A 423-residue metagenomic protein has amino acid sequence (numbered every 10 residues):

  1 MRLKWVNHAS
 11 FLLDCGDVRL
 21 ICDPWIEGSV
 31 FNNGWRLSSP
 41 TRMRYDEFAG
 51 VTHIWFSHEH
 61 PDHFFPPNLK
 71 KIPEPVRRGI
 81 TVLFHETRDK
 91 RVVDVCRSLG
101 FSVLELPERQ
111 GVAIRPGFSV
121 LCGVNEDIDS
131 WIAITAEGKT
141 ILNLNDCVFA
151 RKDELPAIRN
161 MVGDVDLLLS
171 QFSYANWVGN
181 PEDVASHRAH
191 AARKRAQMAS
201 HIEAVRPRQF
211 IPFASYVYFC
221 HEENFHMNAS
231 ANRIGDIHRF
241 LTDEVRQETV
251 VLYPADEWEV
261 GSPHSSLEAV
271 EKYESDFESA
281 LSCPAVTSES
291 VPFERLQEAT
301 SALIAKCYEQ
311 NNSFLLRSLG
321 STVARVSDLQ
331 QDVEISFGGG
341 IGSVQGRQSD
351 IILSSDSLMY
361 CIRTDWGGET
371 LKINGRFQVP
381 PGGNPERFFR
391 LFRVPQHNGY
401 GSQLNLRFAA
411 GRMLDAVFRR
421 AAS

Functional and structural regions predicted by a protein language model:
A9-G16, V112-V165: Catalytic core of the metallo-beta-lactamase
V18-E59, H63-E74, F149-D164: Pre-active-site segment of Zn-dependent metallo-hydrolases
I21-D23, G50-F64, V82-E86, L142-V148 (+5 more regions): Active-site neighborhood of phospho(di)ester-bond hydrolases with catalytic His/Asp-centered motifs
G28-S29, H60-F64, D89-V92, Q110-A113 (+5 more regions): Active-site environment of divalent metal-dependent phosphoester hydrolases
F65-E74, R91-V95, H221-H226: Metal-dependent catalytic neighborhoods of phosphoester/phosphodiester hydrolases
R77-K139, R239: Metallo-beta-lactamase
F84, K152-V245: Cap/insert and terminal regions of metallo-dependent hydrolase folds
W258-S423: Feature captures hydrophobic
